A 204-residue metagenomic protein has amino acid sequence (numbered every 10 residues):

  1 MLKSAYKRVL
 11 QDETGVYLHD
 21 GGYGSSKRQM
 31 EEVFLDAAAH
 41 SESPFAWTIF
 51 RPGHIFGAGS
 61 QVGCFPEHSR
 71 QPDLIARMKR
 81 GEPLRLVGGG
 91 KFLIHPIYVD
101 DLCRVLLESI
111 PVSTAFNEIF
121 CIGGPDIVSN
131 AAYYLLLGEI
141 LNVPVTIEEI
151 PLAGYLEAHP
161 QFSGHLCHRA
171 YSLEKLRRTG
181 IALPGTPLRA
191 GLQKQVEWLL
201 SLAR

Functional and structural regions predicted by a protein language model:
M1, G53-G57, K91-L93, D126-I127: Short, solvent-exposed loop/turn segments at secondary-structure junctions
M1-G21, A39-E42: Active-site "gating" loop of Rossmann-like NAD(P)-dependent oxidoreductase/epimerase domains
S26: Active-site helix of classical SDR
E31-V62: Conserved beta-loop-beta element that borders a ligand/cofactor-binding pocket
D73-R85, K91-V128, L135: Alpha-helical substrate-binding/gating segment
V99, Y155-A182: Conserved C-terminal active-site "lid" loop/helix of NAD(P)H-dependent oxidoreductases that clamps the redox cofactor
E108-C167: Mid/C-terminal beta-alpha module of Rossmann-like enzyme folds, strongest in SDR-family dehydrogenases/epimerases
P187-R204: Amphipathic terminal alpha-helices
